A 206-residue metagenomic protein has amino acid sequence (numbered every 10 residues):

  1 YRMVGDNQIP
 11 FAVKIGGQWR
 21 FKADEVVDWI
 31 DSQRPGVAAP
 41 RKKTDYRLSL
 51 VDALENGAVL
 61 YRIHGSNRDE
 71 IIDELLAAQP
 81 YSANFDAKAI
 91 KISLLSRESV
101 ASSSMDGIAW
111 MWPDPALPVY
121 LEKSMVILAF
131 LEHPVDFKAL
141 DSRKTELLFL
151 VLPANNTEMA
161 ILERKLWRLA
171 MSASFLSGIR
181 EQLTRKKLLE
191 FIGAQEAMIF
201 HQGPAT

Functional and structural regions predicted by a protein language model:
Y1-T206: Cytosolic covalent-transfer regions centered on His/Cys nucleophiles that carry phosphoryl or persulfide groups
